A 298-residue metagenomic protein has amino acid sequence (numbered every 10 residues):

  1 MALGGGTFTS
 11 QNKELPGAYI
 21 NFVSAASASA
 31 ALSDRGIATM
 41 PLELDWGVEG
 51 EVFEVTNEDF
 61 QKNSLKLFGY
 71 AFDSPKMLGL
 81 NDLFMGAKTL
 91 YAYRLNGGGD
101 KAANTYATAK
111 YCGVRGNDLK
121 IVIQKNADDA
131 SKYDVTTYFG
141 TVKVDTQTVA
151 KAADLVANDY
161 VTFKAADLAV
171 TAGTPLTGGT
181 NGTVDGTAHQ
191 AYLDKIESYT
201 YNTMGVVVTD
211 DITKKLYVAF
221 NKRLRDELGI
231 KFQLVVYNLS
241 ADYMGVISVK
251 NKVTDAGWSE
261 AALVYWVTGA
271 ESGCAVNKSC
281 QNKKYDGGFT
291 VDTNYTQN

Functional and structural regions predicted by a protein language model:
L3-S24, A28-G47, V52-T56, F60 (+3 more regions): A glycine- and small-residue-enriched flexible loop/hinge signal that marks low-structured segments
